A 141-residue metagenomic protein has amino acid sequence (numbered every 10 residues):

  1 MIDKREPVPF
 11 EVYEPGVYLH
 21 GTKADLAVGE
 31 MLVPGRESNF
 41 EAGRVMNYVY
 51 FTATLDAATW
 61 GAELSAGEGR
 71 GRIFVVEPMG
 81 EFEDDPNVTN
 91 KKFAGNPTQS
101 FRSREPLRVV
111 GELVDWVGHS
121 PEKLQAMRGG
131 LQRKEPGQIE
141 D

Functional and structural regions predicted by a protein language model:
M1-V49, E63-L64: ADP-ribose/NAD+-binding catalytic cleft of ART/PARP-like enzymes
K23, E30-M31, A66-D141: Active-site and NAD+-binding cores of ADP-ribose-processing enzymes
L55-G69: Short active-site loop/helix that positions an aromatic residue
